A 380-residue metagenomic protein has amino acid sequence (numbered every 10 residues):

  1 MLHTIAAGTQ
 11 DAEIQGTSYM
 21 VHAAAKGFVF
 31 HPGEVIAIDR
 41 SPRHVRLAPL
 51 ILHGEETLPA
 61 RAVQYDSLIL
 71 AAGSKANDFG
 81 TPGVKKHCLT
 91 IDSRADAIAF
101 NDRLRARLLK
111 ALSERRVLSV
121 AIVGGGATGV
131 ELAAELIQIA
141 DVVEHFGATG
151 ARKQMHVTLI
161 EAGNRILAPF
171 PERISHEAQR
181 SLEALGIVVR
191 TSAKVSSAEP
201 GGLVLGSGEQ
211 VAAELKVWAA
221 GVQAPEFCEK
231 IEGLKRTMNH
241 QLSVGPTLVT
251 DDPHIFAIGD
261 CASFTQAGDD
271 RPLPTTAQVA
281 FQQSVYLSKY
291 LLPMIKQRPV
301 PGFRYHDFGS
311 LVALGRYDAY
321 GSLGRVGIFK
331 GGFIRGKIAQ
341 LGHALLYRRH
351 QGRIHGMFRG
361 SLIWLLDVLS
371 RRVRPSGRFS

Functional and structural regions predicted by a protein language model:
M1-A37, V130-F170, V217: Beta1-alpha1 glycine-rich phosphate/pyrophosphate-binding loop at the start of Rossmann-like nucleotide-binding domains
M1-S67, P171-V188, L341, R348: N-terminal Rossmann-like dinucleotide/flavin-binding domain of flavoprotein oxidoreductases that bind FAD/FMN
F28-A121, V217: FAD-binding core/adjacent interface of flavoenzyme oxidoreductases
H31-G33, P49, T191-A193, E199 (+1 more regions): Short loop/edge segments at beta-strand edges and connector loops that shape dinucleotide/nucleotide cofactor-binding
K86-A111, G202-V204, E209-Q283, K289: FAD-site-proximal beta/loop scaffold in flavoenzymes
F100-Q154: Rossmann-like NAD(P)H-binding beta-loop-alpha module
K153-M155, E161-L234: Internal nucleotide-binding/catalytic subdomain
S288-S380: C-terminal, flexible cofactor-proximal segment of oxidoreductases
